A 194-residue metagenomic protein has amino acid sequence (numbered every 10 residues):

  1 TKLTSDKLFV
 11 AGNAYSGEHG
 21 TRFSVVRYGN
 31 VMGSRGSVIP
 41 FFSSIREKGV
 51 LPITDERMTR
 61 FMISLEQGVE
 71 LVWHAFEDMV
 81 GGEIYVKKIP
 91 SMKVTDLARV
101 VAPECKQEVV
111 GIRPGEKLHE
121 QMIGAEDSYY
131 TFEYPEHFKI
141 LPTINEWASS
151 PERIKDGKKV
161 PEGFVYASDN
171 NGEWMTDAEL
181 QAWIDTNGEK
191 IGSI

Functional and structural regions predicted by a protein language model:
T1: Active-site helix of classical SDR
D6-I194: Strand-loop microenvironment adjacent to phosphate/nucleotide-handling motifs in alpha/beta enzyme folds
